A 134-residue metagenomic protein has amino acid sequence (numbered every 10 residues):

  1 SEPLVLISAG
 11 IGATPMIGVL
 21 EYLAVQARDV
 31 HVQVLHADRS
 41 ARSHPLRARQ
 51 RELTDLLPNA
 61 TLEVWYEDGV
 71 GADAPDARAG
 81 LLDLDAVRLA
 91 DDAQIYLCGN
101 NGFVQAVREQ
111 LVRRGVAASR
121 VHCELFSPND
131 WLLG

Functional and structural regions predicted by a protein language model:
S1-G134: FNR/FR-type flavoprotein reductase catalytic core
